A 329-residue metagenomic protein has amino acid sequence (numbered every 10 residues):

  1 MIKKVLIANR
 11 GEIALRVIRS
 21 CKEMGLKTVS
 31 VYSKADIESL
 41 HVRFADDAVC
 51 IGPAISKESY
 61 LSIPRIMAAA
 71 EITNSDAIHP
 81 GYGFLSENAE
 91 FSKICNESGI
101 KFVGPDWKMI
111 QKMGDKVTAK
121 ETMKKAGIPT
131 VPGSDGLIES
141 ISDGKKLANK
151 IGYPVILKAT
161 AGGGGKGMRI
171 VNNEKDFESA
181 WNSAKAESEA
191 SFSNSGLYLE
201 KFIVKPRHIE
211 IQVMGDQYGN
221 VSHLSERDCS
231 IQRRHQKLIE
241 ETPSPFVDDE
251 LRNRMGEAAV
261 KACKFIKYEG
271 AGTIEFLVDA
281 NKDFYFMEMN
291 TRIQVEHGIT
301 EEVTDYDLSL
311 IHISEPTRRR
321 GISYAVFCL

Functional and structural regions predicted by a protein language model:
M1-I274, V278-V303: N-terminal beta-alpha lobe that positions the nucleotide/phosphoryl donor in ATP/NTP-coupled carboxylate activation
D305-L308: Acidic/proline- and glycine-rich, intrinsically disordered low-complexity segments that serve as regulatory linkers
I311, E315-L329: Single conserved hydrophobic/aromatic residue that forms the stacking wall/gate of nucleotide- or nucleobase-binding
